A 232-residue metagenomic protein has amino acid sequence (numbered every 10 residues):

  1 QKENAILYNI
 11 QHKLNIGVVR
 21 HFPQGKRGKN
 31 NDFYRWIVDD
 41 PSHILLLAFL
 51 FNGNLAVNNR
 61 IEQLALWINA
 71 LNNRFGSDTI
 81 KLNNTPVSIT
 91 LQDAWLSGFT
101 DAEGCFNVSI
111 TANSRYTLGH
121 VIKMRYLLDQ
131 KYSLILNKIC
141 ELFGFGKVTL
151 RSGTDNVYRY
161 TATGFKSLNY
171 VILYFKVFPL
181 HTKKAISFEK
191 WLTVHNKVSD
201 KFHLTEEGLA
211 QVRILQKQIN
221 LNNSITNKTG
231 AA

Functional and structural regions predicted by a protein language model:
Q1-A232: Internal intein/HINT superfamily modules and their associated LAGLIDADG
